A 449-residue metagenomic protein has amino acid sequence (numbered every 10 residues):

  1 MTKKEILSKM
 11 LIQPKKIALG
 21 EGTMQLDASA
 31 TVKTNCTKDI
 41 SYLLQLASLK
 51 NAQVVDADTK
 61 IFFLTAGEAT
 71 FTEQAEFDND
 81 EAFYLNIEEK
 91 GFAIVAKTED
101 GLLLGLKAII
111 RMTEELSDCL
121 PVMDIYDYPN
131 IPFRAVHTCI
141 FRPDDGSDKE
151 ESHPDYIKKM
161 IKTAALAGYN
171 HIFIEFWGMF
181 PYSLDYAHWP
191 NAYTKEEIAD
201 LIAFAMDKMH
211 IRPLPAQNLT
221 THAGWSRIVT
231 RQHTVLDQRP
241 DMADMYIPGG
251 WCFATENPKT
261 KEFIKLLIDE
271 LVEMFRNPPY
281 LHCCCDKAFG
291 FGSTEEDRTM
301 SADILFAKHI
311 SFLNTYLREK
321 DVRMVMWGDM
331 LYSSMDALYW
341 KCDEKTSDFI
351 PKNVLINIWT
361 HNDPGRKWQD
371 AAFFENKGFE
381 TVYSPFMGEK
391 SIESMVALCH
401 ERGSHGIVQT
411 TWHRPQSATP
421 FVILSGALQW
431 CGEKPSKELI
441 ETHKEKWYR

Functional and structural regions predicted by a protein language model:
M1-I131: Contiguous, structured surface segment used for ligand recognition
K3-E21, Q25-A28, K33-K38, V55 (+5 more regions): Substrate-binding groove of N-acetylhexosamine-processing glycoside hydrolases
K9, D78-S311, Y316-R318: Feature activates predominantly on carbohydrate-active enzymes
N35, T65-G67, K97, C139-F141 (+2 more regions): Structured loops at beta-to-helix junctions and adjacent beta-edge loops in soluble globular domains
S48-N51, G168, K208-H210, D321 (+2 more regions): Glycine-centered loop/turn motif at secondary-structure junctions
A52-A57, I172, R212-L214, T220 (+3 more regions): A local structural micro-motif
F62-L64, T70-Q74, G292-S293, M335-D336 (+1 more regions): Short, solvent-exposed polar/charged micro-motifs at secondary-structure junctions
F63-A66, Q217, C285-K287, G328-M330: A general secondary-structure junction signal
